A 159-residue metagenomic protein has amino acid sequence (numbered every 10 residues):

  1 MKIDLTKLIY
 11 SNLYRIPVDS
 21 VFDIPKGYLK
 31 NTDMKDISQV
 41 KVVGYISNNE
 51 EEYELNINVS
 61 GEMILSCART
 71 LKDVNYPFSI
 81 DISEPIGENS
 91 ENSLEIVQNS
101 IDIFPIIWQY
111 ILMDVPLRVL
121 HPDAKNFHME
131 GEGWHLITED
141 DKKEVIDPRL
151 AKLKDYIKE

Functional and structural regions predicted by a protein language model:
M1-I64: A positional/architectural concept
M1-S11, G87-E159: Charge-rich, low-complexity linker and terminal segments
P17-D19, Q39-V43, D73-P85, S100: Well-ordered beta-strand positions in beta-sheet-rich domains
T32, N56, S79-I82, D123: Short linear functional motifs in flexible/disordered or boundary regions
M34, S38-V40, P85-I86, W134-I137: Generic preference for hydrophobic/aromatic residues in regular secondary structure cores
Y53, E84, Y156: Functionally constrained cores in energy, signaling, and assembly domains
I57-V59, F78, V115: Residue-level recognition of conserved beta-strand positions in structured domain cores
E62-S93: Helix-adjacent hinge/juxtasegments
